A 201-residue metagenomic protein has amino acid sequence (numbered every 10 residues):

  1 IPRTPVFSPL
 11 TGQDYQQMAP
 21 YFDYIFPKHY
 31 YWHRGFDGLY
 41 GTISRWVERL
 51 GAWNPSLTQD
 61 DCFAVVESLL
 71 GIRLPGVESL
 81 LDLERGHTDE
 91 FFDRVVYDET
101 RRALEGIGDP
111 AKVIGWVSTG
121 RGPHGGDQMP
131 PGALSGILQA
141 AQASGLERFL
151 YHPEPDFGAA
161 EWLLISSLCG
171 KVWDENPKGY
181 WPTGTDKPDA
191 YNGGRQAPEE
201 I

Functional and structural regions predicted by a protein language model:
I1-I201: Glycan-processing catalytic domains of CAZymes
